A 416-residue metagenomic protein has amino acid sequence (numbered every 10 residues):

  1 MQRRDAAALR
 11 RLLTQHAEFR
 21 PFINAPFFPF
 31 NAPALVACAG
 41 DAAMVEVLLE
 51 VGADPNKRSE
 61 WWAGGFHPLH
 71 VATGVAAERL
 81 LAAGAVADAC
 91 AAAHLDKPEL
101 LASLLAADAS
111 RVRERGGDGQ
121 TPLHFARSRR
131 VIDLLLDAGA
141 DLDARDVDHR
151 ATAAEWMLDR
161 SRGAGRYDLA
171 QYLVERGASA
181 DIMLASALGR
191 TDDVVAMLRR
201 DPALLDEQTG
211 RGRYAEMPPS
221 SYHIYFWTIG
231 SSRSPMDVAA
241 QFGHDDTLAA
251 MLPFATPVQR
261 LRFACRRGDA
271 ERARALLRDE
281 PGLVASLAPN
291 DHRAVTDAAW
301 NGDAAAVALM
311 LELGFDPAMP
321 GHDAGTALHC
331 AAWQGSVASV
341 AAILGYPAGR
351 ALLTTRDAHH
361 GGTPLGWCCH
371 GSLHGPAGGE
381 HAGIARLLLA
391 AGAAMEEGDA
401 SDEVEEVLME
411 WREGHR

Functional and structural regions predicted by a protein language model:
M1-A34, D96-R115, P122, L188-E207 (+3 more regions): N-terminal segments that cap or nucleate solenoid repeat domains
R4, G40, D96, R127-R130 (+8 more regions): Ankyrin-repeat intra-repeat helix-capping/turn positions
A8, A43-M44, A76, L100 (+8 more regions): Conserved ankyrin/ankyrin-like repeat signature
R11-R20, H70-V75, R162-Y167, R211-Y222 (+2 more regions): Repeat-mediated protein-protein interaction surfaces in helical alpha-solenoids
L13-P21, V47-D54, R79-A85, L105-R111 (+8 more regions): Ankyrin repeat domain, specifically the short helix-to-loop turn at the C-terminus of the second helix of each repeat
P21-A39, R58-V71, V86-A93, R113-R127 (+8 more regions): Ankyrin-repeat boundary/"N-cap" motif
A76-H94, S103, D159-L188, A196 (+4 more regions): Ankyrin-repeat-protein effector appendages
D143, V337-G345, G349-L387: Ankyrin-repeat and related helical/solenoid repeat scaffolds used for protein-protein interactions
